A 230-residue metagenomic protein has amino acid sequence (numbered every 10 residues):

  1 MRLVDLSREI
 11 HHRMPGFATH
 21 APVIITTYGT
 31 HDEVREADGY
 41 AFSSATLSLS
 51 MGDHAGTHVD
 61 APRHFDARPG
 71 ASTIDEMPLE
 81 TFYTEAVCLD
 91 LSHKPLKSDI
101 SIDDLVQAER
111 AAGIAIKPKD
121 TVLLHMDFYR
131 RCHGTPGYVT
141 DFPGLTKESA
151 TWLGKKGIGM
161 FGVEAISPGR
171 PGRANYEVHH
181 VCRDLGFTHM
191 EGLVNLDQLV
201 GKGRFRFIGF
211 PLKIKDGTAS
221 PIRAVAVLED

Functional and structural regions predicted by a protein language model:
M1-D230: Active-/binding-site microenvironments in catalytic and ligand-binding cores
